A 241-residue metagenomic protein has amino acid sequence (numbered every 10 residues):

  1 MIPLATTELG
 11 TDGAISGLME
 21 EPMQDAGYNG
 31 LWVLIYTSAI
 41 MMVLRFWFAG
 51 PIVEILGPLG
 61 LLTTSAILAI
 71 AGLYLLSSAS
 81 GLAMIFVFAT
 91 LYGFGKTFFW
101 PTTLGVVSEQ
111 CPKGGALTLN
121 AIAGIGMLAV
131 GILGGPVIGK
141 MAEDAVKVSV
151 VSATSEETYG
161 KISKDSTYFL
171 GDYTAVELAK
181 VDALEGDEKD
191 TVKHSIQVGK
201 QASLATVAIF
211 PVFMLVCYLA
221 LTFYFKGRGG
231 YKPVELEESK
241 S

Functional and structural regions predicted by a protein language model:
M1-G10, T90-L91, G124, P211: Pair of pore-lining "gating" transmembrane helices in MFS-fold secondary transporters
M1-M41, G131-D144: Extracytoplasmic gate region of multi-pass secondary transporters
L44-P58: Helix-to-loop junctions at the C-terminal end of transmembrane segments in multipass secondary transporters
G60-L75: Structural signature of the two symmetry-related core transmembrane helices
S77-F88: Helix-loop junctions at membrane interfaces in 12-TM secondary transporters
F98-P112: Intracellular juxtamembrane helix-capping segments at the cytosolic ends of symmetry-related transmembrane helices
K113-V146: A late C-terminal transmembrane helix in Major Facilitator Superfamily
G134-A208, S241: Low-complexity, proline/glycine-enriched hydrophobic segments characteristic of transmembrane helices
